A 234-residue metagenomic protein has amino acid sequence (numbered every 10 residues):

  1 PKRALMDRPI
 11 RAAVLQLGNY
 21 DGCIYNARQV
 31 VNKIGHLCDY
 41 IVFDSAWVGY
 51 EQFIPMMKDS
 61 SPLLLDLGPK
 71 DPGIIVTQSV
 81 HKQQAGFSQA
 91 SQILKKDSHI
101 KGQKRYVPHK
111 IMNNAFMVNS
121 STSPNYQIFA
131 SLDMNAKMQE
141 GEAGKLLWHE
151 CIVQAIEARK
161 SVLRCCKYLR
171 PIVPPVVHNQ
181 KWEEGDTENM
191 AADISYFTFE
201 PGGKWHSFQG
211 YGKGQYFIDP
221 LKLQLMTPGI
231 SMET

Functional and structural regions predicted by a protein language model:
P1-C166: Conserved PLP-enzyme active-site core in the AAT-like
I152-T234: Conserved C-terminal alpha-helix-loop-beta "cap" of PLP-dependent enzymes that closes/shapes the active-site mouth
